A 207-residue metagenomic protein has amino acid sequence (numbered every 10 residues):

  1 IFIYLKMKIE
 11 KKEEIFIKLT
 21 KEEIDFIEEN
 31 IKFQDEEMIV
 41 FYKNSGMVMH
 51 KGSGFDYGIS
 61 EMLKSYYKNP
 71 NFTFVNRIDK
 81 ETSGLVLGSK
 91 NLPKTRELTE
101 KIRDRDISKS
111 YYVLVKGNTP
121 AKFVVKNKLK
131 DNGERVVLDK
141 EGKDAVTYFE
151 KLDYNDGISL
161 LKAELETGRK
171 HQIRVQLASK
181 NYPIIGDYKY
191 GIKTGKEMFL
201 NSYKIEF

Functional and structural regions predicted by a protein language model:
I1-F207: RNA pseudouridine synthases
